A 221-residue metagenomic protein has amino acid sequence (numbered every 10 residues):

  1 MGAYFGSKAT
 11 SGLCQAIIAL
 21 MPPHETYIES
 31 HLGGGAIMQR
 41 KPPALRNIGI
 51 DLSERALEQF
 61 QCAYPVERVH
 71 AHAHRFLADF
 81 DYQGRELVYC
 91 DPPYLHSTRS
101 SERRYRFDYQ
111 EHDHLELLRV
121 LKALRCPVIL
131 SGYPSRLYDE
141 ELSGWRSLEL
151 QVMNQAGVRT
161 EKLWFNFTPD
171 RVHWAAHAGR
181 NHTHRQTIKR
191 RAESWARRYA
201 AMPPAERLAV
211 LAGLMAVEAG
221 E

Functional and structural regions predicted by a protein language model:
M1-E221: Class I S-adenosyl-L-methionine-dependent methyltransferase catalytic core
